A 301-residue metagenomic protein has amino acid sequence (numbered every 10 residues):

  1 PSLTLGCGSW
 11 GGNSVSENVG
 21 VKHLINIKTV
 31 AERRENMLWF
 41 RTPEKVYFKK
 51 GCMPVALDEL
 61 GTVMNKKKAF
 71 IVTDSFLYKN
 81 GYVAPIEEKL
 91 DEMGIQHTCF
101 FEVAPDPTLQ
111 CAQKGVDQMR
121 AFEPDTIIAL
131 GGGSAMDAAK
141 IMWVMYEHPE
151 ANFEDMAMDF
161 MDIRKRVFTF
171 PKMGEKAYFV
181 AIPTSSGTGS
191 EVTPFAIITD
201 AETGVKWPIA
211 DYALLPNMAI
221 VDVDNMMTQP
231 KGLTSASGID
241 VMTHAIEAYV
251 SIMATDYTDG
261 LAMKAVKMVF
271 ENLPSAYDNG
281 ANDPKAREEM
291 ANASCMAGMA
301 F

Functional and structural regions predicted by a protein language model:
P1-M37: C-terminal segments
S2-T4, G8, K22, K45 (+8 more regions): Structural motif
C7, I25-E35, L60, M64 (+8 more regions): Structural signal for hydrophobic packing residues in well-ordered secondary-structure cores of soluble enzyme domains
S14-K22, V46-K50, P54, V63 (+8 more regions): Electropositive phosphate-/nucleotide-binding environments in soluble metabolic enzymes
M37-T126: ATP/NTP phosphate-donor binding region
Q110-D224: Glycine/threonine-rich beta-strand-loop-alpha-helix active-site module that forms ligand/phosphate-binding
T193-F301: Carboxylate- and glycine-rich phosphate/diphosphate-binding segment that chelates Mg2+/Mn2+
